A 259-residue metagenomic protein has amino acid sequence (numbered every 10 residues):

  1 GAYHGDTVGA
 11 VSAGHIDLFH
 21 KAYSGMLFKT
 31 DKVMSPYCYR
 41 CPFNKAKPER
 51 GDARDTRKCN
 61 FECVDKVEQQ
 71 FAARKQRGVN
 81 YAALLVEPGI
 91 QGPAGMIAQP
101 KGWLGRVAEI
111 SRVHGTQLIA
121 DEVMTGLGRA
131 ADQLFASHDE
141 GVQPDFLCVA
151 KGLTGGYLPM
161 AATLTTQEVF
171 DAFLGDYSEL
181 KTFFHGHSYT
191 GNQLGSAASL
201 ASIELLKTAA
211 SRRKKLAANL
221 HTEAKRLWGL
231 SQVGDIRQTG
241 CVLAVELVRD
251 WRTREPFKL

Functional and structural regions predicted by a protein language model:
G1-L259: Conserved N-terminal phosphate-binding loop of PLP-dependent enzymes in the Aspartate aminotransferase
